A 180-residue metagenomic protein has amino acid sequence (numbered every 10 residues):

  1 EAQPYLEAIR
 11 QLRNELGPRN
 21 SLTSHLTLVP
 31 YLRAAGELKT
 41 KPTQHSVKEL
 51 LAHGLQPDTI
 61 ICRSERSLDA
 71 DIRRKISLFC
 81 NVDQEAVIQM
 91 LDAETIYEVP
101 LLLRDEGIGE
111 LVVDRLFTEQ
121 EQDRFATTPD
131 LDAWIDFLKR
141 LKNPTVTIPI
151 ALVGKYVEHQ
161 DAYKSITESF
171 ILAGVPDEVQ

Functional and structural regions predicted by a protein language model:
E1-Q180: N-terminal beta1-alpha1 cap of cysteine-dependent amidohydrolase-like domains
